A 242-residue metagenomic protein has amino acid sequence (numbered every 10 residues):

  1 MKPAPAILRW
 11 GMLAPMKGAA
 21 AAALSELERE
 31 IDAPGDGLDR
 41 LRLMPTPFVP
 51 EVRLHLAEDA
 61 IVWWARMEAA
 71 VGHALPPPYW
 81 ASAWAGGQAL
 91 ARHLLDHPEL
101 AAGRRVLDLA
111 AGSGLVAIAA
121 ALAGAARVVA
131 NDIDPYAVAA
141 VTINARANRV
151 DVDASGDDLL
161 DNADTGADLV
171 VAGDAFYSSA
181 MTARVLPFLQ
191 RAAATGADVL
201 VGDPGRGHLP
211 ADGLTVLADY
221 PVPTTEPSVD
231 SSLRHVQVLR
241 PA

Functional and structural regions predicted by a protein language model:
P3, I7-A242: S-adenosylmethionine-dependent methyltransferases
